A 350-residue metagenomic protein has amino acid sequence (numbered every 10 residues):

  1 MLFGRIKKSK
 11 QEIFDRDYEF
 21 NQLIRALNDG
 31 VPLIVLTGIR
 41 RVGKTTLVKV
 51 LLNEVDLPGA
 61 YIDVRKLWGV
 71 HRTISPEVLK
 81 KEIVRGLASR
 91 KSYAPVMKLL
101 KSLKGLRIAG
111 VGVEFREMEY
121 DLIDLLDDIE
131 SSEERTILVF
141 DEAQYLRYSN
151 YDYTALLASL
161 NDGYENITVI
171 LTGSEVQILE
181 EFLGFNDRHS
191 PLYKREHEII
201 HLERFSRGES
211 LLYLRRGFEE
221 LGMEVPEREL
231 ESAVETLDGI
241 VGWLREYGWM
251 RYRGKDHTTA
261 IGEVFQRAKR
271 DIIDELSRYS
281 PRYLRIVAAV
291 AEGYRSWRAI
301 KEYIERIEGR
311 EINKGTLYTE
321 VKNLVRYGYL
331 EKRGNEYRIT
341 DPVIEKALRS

Functional and structural regions predicted by a protein language model:
M1-T37, E54, R65, S89 (+6 more regions): A short, basic N-terminal segment
P32-E134, K314-G315: P-loop NTPase nucleotide-binding core
E54, L156, M250, N323: Alpha-helical DNA-recognition elements
G112-V176, G184-D187: Conserved Walker B catalytic segment
F182-E235: Helix-loop-helix "sensor" segment of P-loop NTPases
R215-D271: Amphipathic alpha-helical "lid/sensor" segments that cap RecA-like P-loop NTPase cores
S277-Y283: Short helix-coil-helix linker/hinge
Y283-S350: C-terminal leucine-rich, beta-strand-based interaction scaffolds used for sensing/assembly
